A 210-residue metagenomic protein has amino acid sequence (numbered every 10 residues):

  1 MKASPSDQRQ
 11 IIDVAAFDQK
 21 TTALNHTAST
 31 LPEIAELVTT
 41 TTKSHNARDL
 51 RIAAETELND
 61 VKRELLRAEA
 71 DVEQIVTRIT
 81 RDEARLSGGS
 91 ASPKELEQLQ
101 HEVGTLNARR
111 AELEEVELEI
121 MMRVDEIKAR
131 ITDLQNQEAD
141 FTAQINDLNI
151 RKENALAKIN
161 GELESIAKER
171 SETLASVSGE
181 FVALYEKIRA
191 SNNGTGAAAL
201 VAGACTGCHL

Functional and structural regions predicted by a protein language model:
M1-P5, A15, Q19-N59, R85 (+1 more regions): Short, charge-rich amphipathic alpha-helices with coiled-coil/heptad character
A16, A23, K43-N46, L50-A53 (+7 more regions): Charged, amphipathic alpha-helical oligomerization/scaffolding segments
V38-H45, E69, L96-G104, R123-V124 (+1 more regions): Short, charged, amphipathic alpha-helical segments
A54-L65, L106-I127, T173-L174: Amphipathic alpha-helical coiled-coil segments
R67-I79, L113-E138: Long amphipathic alpha-helical coiled-coil segments
R67-T105, I188-L210: Short coil/loop "hinge" linkers that interrupt or connect long alpha-helical coiled-coils or helical hairpins
D125-I159: Non-transmembrane, heptad-repeat alpha-helical coiled-coil rod segments that act as dimerization/spacing scaffolds
I145-G207: Coiled-coil termination/hinge junctions
